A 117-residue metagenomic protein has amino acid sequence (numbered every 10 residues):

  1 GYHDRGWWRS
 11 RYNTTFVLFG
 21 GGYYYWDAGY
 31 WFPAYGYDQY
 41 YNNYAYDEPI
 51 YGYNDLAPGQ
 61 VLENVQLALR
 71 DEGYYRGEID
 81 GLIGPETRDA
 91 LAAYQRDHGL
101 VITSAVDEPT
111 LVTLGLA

Functional and structural regions predicted by a protein language model:
G1-E72, G77-E78: Low-complexity segments
P58-V61, R70-A90, R96-T113: Short acidic, glycine/serine/threonine-rich helix-capping segments at coil-helix boundaries
L116-A117: Short, solvent-exposed mixed-charge patches
